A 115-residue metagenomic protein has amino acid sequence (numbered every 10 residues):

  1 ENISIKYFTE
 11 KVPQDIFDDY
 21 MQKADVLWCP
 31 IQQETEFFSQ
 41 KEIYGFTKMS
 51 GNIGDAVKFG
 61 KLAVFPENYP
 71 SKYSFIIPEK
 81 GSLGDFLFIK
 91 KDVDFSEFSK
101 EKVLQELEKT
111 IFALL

Functional and structural regions predicted by a protein language model:
E1-N2, Y69-S74, F95: Short loop/helix-cap segments at secondary-structure boundaries that form the rim of catalytic
E1-V26: Nucleotide-activated donor-binding/catalytic signature segment of Leloir-type glycosyltransferases, i.e., the conserved
Y7-E10, V64, F75-D85: Short acidic-hydrophobic, aromatic-tinged amphipathic segments that line or gate anion-handling sites
K11-D15, S50, E101: Structural motif corresponding to alpha-helix initiation and N-cap regions
D25, G60-K61: A short alpha->beta transition loop at the rim of the catalytic pocket in nucleotide-sugar-dependent
C29-G54, K58, P66-S74: Nucleotide-sugar-dependent
F59, Y69, P78-G81, V103: C-terminal accessory extensions appended to soluble enzyme cores
K80-L115: A charged, aromatic-enriched C-terminal amphipathic alpha-helix characteristic of glycosyltransferases across folds
